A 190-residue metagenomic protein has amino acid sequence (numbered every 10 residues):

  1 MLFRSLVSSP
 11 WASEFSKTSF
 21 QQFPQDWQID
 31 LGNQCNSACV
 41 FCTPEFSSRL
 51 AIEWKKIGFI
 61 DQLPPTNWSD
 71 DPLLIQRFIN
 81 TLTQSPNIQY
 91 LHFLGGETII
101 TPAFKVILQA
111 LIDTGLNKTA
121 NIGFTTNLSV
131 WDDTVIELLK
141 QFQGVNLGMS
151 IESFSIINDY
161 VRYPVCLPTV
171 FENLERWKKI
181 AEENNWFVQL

Functional and structural regions predicted by a protein language model:
P10-F20, D71-L82: A Trp-anchored, charged/polar loop motif used as the substrate-binding/catalytic surface of acyl/ester-handling
Q22-Q34, E45-L73, P86-P102, T114-D132 (+2 more regions): Core AdoMet radical
S37-F41: C-type cytochrome heme c attachment motif
L74-I79, K105-Q109, T134-V135: Leucine-rich repeat
L82, E137-G144, K178-E182: Acidic (Asp/Glu)-rich catalytic clusters
L108, I136-L139, F171-K178: Generic structural signal for well-ordered alpha-helices, preferentially at hydrophobic/aromatic core positions
I112-G115, I180: Short, acidic, metal-binding catalytic loop of nucleotide-sugar glycosyltransferases
